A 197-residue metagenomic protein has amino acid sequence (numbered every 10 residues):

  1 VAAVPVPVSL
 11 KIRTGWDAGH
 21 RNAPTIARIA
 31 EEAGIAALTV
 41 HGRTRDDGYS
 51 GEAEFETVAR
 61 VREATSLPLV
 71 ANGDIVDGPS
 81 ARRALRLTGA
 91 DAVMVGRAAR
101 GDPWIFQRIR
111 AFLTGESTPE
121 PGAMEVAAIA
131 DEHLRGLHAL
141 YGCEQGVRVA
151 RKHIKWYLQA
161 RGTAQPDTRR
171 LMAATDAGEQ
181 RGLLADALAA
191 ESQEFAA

Functional and structural regions predicted by a protein language model:
A3-P5, G19-A37, Y49, E56 (+2 more regions): Alpha/beta catalytic cores of nucleotide-metabolism and tRNA/nucleoside-modifying enzymes
V6-D17: Conserved strand-turn element in the central/C-terminal portion of the radical SAM core barrel that lines
S9, T44, T88: Ser/Thr-centric signal marking residues that sit in or immediately flank functional binding/regulatory motifs
R13-T14, T44-R45, P68: Short, contiguous strand/loop micro-motifs
V40-S50: Glycine-rich, proline-tolerant flexible connector loops at the mouths of alpha/beta enzymes
